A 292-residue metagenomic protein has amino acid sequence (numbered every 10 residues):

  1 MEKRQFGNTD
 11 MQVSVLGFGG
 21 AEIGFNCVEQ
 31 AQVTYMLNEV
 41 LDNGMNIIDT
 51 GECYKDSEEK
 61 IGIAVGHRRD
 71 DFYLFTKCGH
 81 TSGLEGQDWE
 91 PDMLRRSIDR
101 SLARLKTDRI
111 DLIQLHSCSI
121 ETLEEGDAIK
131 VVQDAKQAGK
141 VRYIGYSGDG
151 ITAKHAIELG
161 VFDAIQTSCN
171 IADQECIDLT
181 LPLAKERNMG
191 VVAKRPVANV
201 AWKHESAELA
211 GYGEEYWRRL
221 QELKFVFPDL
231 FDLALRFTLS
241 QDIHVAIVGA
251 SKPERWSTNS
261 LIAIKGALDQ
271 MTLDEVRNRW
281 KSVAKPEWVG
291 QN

Functional and structural regions predicted by a protein language model:
M1-F72: N-terminal binding-site loop/beta-alpha segment at the start of enzyme catalytic domains that lines or forms
F6, F18, I48, I61 (+9 more regions): Conserved, mostly hydrophobic/aromatic
M11-L16, G44-N46, R69-F72, T107-D111 (+4 more regions): Short, well-ordered coil/turn segments that N-cap beta-strands
G19-A31, C78-R95, E121, L220-F225: Active-site mouth loops of central-metabolism enzymes
A21, G51-C53, K77-T81, L115-C118 (+4 more regions): Active-site beta-loop-alpha junctions enriched in small/polar residues
C27, N38, E85-I171, D178-L179: Glycine/proline-rich, positively charged, aromatic-decorated active-site loop/lid region on the catalytic face
L41, M45-N46, L159, L179-N292: Structured C-terminal cap/extension of enzyme domains
E59-C78, K130-G139: Alpha-helix-loop-beta-strand connector modules within alpha/beta enzyme cores
